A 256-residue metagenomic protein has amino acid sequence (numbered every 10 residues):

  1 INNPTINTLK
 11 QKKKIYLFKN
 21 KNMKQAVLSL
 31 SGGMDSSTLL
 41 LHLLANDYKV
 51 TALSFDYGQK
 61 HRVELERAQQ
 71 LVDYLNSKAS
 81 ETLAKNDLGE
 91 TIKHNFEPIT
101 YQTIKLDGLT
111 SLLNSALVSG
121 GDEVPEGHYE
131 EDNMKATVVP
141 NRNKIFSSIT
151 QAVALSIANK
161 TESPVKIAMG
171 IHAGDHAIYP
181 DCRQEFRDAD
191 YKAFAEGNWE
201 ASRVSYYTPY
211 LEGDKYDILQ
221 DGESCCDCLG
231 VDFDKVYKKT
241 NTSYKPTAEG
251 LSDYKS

Functional and structural regions predicted by a protein language model:
N2-T8: Extreme N-terminal basic, low-complexity initiation segments that serve as generic localization/processing leaders
K10-I15, N20-N22: Polybasic, lysine-rich low-complexity intrinsically disordered segments
M23-G230: ATP-dependent adenylation/nucleotidyltransferase module used to activate substrates
G230-K245: Conserved S-adenosyl-L-methionine
T242-S256: Local cysteine-cluster metal-coordination motifs and their immediate loop/turn environment, predominantly Fe-S cluster
